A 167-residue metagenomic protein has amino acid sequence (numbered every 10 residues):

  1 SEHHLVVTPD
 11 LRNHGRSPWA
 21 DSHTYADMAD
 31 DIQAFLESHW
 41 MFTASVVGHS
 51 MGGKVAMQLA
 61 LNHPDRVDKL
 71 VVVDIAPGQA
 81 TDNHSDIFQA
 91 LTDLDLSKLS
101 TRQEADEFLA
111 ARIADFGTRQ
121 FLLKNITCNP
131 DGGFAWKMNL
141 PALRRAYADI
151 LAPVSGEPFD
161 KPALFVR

Functional and structural regions predicted by a protein language model:
S1, L5-M51: Active-site loop/oxyanion-hole signature of alpha/beta-hydrolase fold enzymes
L5, F42-S45, R66-K69, P162-L164: Structural signature of beta-strand start/N-cap positions in the alpha/beta core of ABC transporter nucleotide-binding
L11, N83, T101-A111, L151-A152 (+1 more regions): A hydrolase-biased, glycine/serine/histidine/acidic-enriched motif that marks catalytic-domain neighborhoods in diverse
D27-A34, E104, F108, A142: Alpha-helical elements of Rossmann-like donor-binding domains used by nucleotide-donor carbohydrate transfer enzymes
M57-N62, R66-S100, E107: Flexible "cap/lid" loop of the alpha/beta hydrolase fold
A90-L96, E104-G117, K124-I126, A146: Helix-loop "lid/cap" segments that line or gate small-molecule binding pockets
P130-R167: Conserved serine/cysteine hydrolase catalytic core
